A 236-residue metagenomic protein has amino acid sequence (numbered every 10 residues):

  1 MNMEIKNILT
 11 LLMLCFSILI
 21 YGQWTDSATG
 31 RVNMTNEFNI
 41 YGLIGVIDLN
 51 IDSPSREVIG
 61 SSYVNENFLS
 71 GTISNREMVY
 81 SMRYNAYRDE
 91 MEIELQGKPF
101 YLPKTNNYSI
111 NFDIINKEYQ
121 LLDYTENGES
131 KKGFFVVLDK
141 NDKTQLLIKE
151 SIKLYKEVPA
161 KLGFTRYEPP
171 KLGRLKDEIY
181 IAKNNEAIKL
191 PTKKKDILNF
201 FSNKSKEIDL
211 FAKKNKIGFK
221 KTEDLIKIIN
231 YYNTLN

Functional and structural regions predicted by a protein language model:
M1-S27, I228: Bacterial Sec-dependent N-terminal signal peptides
L19, N107-S109, D196, E207: Exposed alpha-helical structural elements
G22-E57: Sec-dependent signal peptide cleavage junction
S27-G30, K193, K221: Intrinsic-disorder/low-complexity, polar/charged segments
S62-K189: Aromatic-patch recognition
P170-K214: An amphipathic alpha-helical core segment
N199-N236: Long, compositionally biased interface segments
